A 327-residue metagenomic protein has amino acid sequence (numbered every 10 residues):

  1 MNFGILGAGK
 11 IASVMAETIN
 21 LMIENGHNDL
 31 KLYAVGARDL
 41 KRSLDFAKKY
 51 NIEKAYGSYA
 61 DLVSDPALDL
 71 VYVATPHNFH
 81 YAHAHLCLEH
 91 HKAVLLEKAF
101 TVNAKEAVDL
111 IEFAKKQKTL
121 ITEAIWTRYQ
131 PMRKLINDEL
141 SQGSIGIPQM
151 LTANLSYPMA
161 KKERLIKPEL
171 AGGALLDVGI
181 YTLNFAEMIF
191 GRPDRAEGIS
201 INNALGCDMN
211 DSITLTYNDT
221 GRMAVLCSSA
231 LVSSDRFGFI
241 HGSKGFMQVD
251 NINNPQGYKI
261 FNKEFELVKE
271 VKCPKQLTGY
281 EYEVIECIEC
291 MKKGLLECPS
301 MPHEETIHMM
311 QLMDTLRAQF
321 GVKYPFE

Functional and structural regions predicted by a protein language model:
M1-Y50: N-terminal Rossmann-like dinucleotide-binding module
R38, C273-I285, M301: Active-site loop of classical SDR/Rossmann-like NAD(P)-dependent oxidoreductases, centered on the catalytic Tyr-X3-Lys
D45-I52, L110-A114: Short, conserved SAM-binding/catalytic segment of Class I S-adenosyl-L-methionine-dependent methyltransferases
E53-P66: Short acidic low-complexity segments
L70, E289-E327: C-terminal helix-rich "cap/oligomerization" subdomain common to oxidoreductases
L70, P76-H77, Y81-I125: Beta-strand-loop-alpha-helix segment that lines the small-molecule cofactor/substrate pocket of alpha/beta enzymes
T127-E197: Predominantly a Rossmann-like dinucleotide-binding segment in NAD(P)-dependent oxidoreductases
N184-G257, P274, C287-K293: Contiguous beta-strand/loop segments that form the cofactor/metal-binding neighborhood of enzyme cores
